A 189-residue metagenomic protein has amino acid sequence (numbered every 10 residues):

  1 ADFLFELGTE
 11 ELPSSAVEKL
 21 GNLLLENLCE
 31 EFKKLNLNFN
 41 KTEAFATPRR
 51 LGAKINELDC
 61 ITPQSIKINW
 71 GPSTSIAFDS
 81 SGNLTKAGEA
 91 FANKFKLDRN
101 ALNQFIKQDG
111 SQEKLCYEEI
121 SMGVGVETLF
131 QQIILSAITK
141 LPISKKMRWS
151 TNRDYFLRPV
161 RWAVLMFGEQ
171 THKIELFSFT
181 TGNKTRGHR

Functional and structural regions predicted by a protein language model:
A1-R189: Long, basic N-terminal domains or extensions that often function in RNA/ssDNA interaction or organelle/cellular
